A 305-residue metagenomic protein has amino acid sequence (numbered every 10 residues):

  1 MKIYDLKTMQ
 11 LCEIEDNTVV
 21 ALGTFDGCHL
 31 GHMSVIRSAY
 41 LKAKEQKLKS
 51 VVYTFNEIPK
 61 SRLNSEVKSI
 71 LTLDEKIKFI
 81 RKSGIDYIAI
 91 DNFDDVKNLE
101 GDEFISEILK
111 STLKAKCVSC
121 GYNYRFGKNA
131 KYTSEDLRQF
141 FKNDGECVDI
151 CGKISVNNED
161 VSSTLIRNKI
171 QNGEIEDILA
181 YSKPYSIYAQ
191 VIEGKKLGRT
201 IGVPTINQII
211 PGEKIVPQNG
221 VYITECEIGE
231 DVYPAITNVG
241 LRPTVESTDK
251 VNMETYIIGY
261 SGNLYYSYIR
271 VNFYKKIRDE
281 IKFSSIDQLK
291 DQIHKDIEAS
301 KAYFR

Functional and structural regions predicted by a protein language model:
I3, I88, C147-V148, V271: Generic structural signal for residues in well-ordered beta-strands
D5, Q10-T72: N-terminal catalytic cores of NTP/NDP-binding nucleotidyl/phosphoryl-transfer enzymes
M9-E13, D95-N98, I154-D160: A short acidic, often aromatic-flanked loop/helix-cap motif at beta-alpha or helix-coil junctions that lines enzyme
H29, I80, V118, I178 (+2 more regions): Residue-level signal for inorganic ion chemistry
S61-D144: N-terminal Rossmann-like or analogous alpha/beta NTP/dinucleotide-binding catalytic cores that position adenine
D144-N238: Glycine-rich, Lys/Arg-enriched anion-binding loops that position phosphate/diphosphate groups for phosphoryl
G194-R305: Phosphate/ribose-recognition catalytic cores of enzymes acting on nucleotide-derived substrates
